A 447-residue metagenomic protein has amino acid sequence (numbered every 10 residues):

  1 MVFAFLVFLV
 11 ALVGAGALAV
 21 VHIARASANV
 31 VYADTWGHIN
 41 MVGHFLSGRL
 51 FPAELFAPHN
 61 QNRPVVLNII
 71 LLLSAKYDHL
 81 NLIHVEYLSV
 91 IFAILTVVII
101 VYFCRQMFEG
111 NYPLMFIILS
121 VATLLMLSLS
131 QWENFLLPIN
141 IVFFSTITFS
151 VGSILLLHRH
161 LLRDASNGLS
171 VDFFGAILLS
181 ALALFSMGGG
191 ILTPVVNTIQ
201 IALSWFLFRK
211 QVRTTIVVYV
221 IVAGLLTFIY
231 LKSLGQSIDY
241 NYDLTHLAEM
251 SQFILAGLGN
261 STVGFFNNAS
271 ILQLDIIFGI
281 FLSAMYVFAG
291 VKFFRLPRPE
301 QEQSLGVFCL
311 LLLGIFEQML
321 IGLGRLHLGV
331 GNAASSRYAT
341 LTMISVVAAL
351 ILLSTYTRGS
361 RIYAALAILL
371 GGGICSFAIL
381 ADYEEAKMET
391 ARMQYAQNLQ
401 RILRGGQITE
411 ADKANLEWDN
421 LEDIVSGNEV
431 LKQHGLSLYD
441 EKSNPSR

Functional and structural regions predicted by a protein language model:
V2-V66, L71, A75-L119, S170 (+5 more regions): Intrinsically disordered, polar/acidic, low-complexity terminal segments
A28-G48, L137-N140, Y230-G257, G306 (+2 more regions): Extracytoplasmic catalytic-loop and juxtamembrane helix elements of membrane-embedded, polyprenol/dolichol-linked
F116-T148: Aromatic- and kink-enriched transmembrane "portal" helix at the membrane-lumen/periplasm boundary that abuts
I117-M126, V220-F228, R298-R325: Transmembrane alpha-helix segments characteristic of polytopic inner-membrane glycan-assembly/cell-envelope
V121, N140-A165, S345-A348: Specific aromatic-rich, kink-prone transmembrane helix
F135, V142-S145, G331-L353: Hydrophobic/aromatic-rich transmembrane helices and adjacent perimembrane loops
S170-I199: Membrane-interface alpha helices of multi-pass inner-membrane proteins
I191-F208, G224-T227, L353, R358: Hydrophobic transmembrane alpha-helices of multi-pass, membrane-embedded glycosylation machinery
